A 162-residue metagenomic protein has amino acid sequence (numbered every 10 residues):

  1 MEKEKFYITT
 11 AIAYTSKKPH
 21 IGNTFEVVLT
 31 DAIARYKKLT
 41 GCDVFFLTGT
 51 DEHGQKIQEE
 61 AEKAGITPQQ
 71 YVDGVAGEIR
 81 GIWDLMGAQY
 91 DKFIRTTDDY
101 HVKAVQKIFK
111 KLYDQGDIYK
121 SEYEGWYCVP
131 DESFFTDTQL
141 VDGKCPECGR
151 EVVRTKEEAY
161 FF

Functional and structural regions predicted by a protein language model:
M1-F162: N-terminal, positively charged nucleic-acid-binding surface of large information/translation enzymes
